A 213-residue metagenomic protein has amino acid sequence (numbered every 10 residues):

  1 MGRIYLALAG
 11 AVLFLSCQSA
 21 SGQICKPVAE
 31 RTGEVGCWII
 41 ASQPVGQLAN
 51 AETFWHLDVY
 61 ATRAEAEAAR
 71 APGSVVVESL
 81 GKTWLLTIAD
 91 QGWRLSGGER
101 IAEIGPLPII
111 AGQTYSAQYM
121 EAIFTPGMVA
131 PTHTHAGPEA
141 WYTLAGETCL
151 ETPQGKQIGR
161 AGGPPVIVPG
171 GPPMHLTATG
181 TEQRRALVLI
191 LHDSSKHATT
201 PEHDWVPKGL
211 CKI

Functional and structural regions predicted by a protein language model:
M1-R3: N-terminal secretory signal peptides that target proteins for export/translocation
Y5-S16: Bacterial N-terminal signal peptides
A20-T114, E202-I213: A short, N-terminal "cap"/entry segment at the start of jelly-roll beta-barrel domains of the cupin/DSBH fold
V28-A29, V59-A64, F124, T152-P173: Short acidic-glycine-tyrosine-enriched beta hairpin
E30-R31, A136-Q154: Glycine- and acidic-residue-biased ligand/ion/polar-headgroup-sensing regions
E52, S79-T83, C149, P169-H197: Ligand-binding loop in jelly-roll beta-barrel domains
G112-S116, T125-Y142: A short beta-loop-beta micro-motif enriched in histidine and acidic residues
T114-Y119, R184: Extracytoplasmic
